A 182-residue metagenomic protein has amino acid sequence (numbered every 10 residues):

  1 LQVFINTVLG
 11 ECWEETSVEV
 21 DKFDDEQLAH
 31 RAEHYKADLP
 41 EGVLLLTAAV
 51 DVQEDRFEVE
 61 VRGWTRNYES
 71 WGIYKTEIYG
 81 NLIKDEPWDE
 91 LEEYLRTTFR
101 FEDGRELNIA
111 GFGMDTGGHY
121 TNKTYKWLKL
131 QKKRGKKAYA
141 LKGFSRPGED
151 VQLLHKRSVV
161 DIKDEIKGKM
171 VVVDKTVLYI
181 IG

Functional and structural regions predicted by a protein language model:
L1-T47, E60: A contiguous, basic/glycine-rich beta-loop/short-helix subdomain that forms a polymer-engagement track
W13-V18, V52-Y94: Metal-dependent catalytic core segments for phosphate chemistry
H30-H34, L44-T47, R96-R100, T121-W127: Short alpha-helical segments and helix-capping/turn motifs at coil-helix boundaries
L39-V43, V52-E54, K84-W88, R105-E106 (+1 more regions): Active-site-proximal structural scaffolding
L44-T47, R56-E60, E69-W71, E106-G113 (+1 more regions): Beta-sheet entry/capping signal
V52-D55, R62-W64, F112-H119, L141-R146: An acidic- and aromatic-residue-enriched active-site/binding cleft used to recognize and process polar
G80-G111, W127-L130: Short, basic/hydrophobic alpha-helical segments
G118-G182: Metal-dependent DNA phosphodiester-chemistry modules and their immediately adjacent helices/loops in DNA-processing
